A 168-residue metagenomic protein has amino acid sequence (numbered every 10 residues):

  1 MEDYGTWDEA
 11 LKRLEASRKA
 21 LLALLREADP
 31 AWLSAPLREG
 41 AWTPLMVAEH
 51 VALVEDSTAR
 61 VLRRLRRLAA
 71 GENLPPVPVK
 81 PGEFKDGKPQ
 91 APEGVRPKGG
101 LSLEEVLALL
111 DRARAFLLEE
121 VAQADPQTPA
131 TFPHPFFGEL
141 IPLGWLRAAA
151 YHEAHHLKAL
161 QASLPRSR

Functional and structural regions predicted by a protein language model:
M1-K19: Extreme N-terminal tail/first-helix region
E2, P92-E104, P135-L143: Acidic/His metal-coordination segments adjacent to aromatic residues that form catalytic metal sites in metalloenzymes
D3, R13, L24, P30-T43: Charge-rich, low-complexity N-terminal segments
R13, V79-P129: Acidic/histidine-rich alpha-helical segments that form the ligand environment of transition-metal centers
S17-L24, V54-S57, A113-F116, E120 (+2 more regions): Amphipathic, well-ordered alpha-helical segments in soluble domains
S34-G82, Q123-R168: Short, contiguous alpha-helical
